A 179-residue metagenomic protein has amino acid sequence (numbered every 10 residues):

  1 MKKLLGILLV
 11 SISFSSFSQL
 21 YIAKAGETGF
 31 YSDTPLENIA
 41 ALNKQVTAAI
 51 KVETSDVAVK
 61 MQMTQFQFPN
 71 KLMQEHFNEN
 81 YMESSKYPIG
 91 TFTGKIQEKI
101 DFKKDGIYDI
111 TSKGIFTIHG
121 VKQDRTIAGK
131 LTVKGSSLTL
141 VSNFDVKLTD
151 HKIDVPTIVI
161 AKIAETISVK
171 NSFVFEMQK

Functional and structural regions predicted by a protein language model:
M1-Y21: Bacterial Sec-dependent N-terminal signal peptides
S18-K179: Low-complexity, acidic/polar, glycine-enriched regions of mature
